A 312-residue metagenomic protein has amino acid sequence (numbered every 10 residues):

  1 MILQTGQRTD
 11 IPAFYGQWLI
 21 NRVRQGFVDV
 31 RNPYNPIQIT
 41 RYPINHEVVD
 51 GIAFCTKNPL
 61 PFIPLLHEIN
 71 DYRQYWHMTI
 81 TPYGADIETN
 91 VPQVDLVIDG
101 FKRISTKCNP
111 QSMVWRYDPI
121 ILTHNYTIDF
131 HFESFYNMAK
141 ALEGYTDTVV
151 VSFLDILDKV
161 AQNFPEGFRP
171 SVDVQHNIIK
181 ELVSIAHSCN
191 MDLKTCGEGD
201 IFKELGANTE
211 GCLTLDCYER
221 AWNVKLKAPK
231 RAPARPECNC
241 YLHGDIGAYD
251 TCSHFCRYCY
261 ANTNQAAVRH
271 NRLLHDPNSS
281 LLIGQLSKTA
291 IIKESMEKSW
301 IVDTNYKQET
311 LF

Functional and structural regions predicted by a protein language model:
M1-I87, V94, F101-C108, Q265-F312: Conserved Radical SAM active-site core
R8-D10, K57, T79-Y83, D118-L122 (+2 more regions): Active-site beta-loop-alpha junctions enriched in small/polar residues
Y83-V91, P119-D129, N163-S171: Surface-exposed cleft-lining segments at the edges of enzyme active sites
L96-Q162, K180-G197: Conserved C-terminal portion of the radical SAM core fold that forms the substrate/S-adenosylmethionine-binding
V160-P165, R169-G244: A conserved mid-domain beta-alpha-beta active-site/ligand-binding segment of alpha/beta enzyme cores
K194, A207-P229, Y241, N262-I283 (+2 more regions): Intrinsically disordered, low-complexity segments enriched in serine, threonine, and glycine
P236, G244-N264: Local cysteine-cluster metal-coordination motifs and their immediate loop/turn environment, predominantly Fe-S cluster
